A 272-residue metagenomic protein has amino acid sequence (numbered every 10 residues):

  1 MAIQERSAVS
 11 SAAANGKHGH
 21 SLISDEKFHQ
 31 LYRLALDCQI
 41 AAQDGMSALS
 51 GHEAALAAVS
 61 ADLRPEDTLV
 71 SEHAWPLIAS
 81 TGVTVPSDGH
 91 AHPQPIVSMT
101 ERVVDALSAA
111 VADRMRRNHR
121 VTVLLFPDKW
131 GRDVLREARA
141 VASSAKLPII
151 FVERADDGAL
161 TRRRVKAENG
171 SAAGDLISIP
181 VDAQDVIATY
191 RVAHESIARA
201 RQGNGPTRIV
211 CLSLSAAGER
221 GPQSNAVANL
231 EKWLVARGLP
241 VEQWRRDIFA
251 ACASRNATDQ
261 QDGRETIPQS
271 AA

Functional and structural regions predicted by a protein language model:
A2-A13, A198-A272: Glycine/aspartate-rich loop-and-adjacent alpha/beta segment that forms the canonical ThDP
A2-S50, N229, W233-A236: Cofactor-/ligand-binding subdomain signature composed of acidic, glycine-rich, tryptophan-containing flexible loops
I40-S144, K166-D175: Cofactor-binding active-site loop characterized by glycine-rich and histidine/acidic residues
V70, V121-F126, I150-V152, R208-L212: Structural motif
A74-L77, F126-R132, E153-A159, Q184-I187 (+1 more regions): Acidic, glycine-rich active-site loops and adjacent beta-strand->loop/helix elements that engage anionic groups
S80-V83, D133-E137, R154-A155, L160-K166 (+2 more regions): Short acidic, glycine/serine/threonine-rich loops at helix termini
R116-R120, R164-E195, Q223-A250: Conserved thiamine diphosphate
P148-E153, I177-V181: Short hydrophobic alpha-helical runs that function as membrane-insertion/retention elements
